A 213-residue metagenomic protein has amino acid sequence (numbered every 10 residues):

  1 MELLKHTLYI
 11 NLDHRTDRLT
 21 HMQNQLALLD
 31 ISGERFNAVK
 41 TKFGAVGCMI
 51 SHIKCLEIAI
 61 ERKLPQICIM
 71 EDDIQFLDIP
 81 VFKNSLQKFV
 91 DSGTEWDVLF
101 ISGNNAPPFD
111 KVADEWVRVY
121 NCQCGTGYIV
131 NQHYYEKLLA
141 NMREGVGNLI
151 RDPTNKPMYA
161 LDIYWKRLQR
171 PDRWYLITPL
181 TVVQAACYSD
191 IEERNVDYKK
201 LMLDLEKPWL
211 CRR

Functional and structural regions predicted by a protein language model:
M1-M70, I74-R213: An acidic/histidine-cluster motif and surrounding catalytic segment that typifies divalent-metal-assisted enzyme active
